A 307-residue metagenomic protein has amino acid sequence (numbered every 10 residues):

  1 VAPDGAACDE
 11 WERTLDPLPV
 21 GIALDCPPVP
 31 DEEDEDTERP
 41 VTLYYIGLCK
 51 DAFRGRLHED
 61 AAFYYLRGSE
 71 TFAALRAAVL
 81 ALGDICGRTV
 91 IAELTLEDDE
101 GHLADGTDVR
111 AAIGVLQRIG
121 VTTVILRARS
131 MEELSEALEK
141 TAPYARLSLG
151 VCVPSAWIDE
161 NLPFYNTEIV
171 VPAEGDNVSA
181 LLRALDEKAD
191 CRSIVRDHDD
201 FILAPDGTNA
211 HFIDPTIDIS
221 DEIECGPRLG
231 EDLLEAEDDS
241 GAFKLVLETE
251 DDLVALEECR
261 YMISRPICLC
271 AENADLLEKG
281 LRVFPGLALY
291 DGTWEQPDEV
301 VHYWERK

Functional and structural regions predicted by a protein language model:
V1-K307: Domain-level signal for soluble alpha/beta catalytic cores
